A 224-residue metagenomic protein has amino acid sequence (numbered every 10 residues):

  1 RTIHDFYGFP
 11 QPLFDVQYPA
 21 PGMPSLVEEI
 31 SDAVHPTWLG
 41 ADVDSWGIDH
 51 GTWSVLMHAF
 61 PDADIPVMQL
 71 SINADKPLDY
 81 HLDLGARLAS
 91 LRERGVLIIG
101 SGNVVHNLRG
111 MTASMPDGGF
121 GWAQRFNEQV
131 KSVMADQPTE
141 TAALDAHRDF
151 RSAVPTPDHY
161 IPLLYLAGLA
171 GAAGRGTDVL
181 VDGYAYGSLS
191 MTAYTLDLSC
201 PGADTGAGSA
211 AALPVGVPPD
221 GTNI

Functional and structural regions predicted by a protein language model:
R1-A41: A short aromatic-anchored loop/beta-hairpin motif
H4-Y7, M57-P61, V105-H106, A185: Generic, ordered loop/turn and secondary-structure boundary motif
D5-P10, F60-Q69, A142: Short, basic/glycine-rich phosphate-binding loops at helix/coil junctions that contact nucleotide phosphates
L13-P21, V43, S71-L78, F150: Flexible, glycine/proline-enriched loop segments at strand-loop-helix junctions that form or flank small-ligand binding
L26-Y80: Internal, conserved structured core segments that host functional sites
E29-D32, P36, I65-P66, A74-K76 (+2 more regions): Surface-exposed, charge/polar-rich loops and edge strands
L82-A86: Charged helix-capping and loop-helix junction motifs
